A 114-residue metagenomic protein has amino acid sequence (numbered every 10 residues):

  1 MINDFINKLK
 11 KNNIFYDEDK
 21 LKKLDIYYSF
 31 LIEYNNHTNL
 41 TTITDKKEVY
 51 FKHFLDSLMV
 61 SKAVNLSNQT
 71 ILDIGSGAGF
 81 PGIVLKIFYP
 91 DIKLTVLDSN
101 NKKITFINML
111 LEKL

Functional and structural regions predicted by a protein language model:
M1-N68, M109-L114: Class I SAM-dependent transferase core
L58-L114: Conserved SAM/SAH cofactor-binding pocket of Class I
